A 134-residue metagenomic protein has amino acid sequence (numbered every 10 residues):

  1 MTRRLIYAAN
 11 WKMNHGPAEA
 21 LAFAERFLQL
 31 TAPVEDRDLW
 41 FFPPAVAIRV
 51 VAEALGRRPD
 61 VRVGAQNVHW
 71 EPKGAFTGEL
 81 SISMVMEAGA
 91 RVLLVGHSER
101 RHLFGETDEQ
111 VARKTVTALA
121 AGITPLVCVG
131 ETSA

Functional and structural regions predicted by a protein language model:
M1-A134: Active-site loop-to-helix "anion-binding N-cap" substructures in soluble metabolic enzymes
